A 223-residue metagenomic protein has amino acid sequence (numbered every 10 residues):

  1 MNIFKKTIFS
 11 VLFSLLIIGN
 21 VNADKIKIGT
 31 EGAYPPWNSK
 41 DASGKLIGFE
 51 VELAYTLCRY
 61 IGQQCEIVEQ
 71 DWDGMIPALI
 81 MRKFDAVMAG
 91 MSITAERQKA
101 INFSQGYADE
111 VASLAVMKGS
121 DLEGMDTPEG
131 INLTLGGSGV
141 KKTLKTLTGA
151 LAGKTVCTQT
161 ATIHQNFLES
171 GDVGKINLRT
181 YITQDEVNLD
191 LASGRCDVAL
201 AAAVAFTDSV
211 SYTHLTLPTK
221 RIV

Functional and structural regions predicted by a protein language model:
M1-F9: Bacterial N-terminal signal peptides that target proteins for export
S10-L16: Bacterial N-terminal signal peptides
I18-A23: Sec/Tat signal peptide C-region and signal peptidase I cleavage site
D24-M91, K99, T180-Y181: Extracytoplasmic small-molecule ligand-binding "clamshell" domains of the periplasmic binding protein/Venus flytrap
E31-A33, Q70-D73, M91-I93, A108 (+4 more regions): Solvent-exposed coil/turn segments that connect beta secondary-structure elements in extracytoplasmic/periplasmic
Y55-Y60, V68-E69, D73-V87, A100-N102 (+3 more regions): Short helices/loops that flank or line small-molecule/ion binding pockets
S92, K99, F103-V156, A161: A conserved helix-loop-strand patch within extracytoplasmic ligand-binding domains of the periplasmic binding
T213-T219: Conserved small/polar residues in nucleotide/adenosyl-binding loops
